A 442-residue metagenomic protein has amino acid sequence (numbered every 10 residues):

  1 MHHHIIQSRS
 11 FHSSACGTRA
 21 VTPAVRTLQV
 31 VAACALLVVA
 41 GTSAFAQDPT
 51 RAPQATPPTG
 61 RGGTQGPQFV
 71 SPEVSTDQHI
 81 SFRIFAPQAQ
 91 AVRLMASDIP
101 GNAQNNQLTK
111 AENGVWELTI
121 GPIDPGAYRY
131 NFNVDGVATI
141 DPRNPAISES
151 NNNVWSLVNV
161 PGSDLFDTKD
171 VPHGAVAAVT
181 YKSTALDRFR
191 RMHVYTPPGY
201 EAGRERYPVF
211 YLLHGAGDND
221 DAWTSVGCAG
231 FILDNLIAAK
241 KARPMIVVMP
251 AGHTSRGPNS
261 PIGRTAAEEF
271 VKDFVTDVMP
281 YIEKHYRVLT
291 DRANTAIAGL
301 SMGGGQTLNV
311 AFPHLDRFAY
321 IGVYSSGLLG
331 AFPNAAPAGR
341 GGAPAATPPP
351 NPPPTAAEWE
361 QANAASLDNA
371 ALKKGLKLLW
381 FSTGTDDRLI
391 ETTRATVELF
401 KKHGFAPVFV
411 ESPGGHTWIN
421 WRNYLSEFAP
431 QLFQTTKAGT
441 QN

Functional and structural regions predicted by a protein language model:
M1-R26: N-terminal secretory signal peptides that target proteins for export/translocation
H4, S43-F45: N-terminal export/targeting leaders of redox proteins
H12, L36, P57-P58: N-terminal start and proteolytic maturation junction detector
T27-S43: Bacterial N-terminal signal peptides
Q47-T64, Q68-N105, K110-N442: Non-catalytic cap/lid and distal C-terminal segments of serine-dependent acyl enzymes
